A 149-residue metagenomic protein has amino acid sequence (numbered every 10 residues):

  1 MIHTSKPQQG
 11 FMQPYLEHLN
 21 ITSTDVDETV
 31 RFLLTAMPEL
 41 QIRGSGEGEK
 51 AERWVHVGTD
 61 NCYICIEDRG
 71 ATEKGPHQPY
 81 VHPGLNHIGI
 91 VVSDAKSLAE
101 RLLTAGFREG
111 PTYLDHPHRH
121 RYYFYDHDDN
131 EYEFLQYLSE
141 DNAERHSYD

Functional and structural regions predicted by a protein language model:
M1-M12, R43-S45, E100-D149: Vicinal oxygen chelate
Q13, N20-Y63: Core segments of cupin and vicinal oxygen chelate
Y15-T24, V55-G58, P76-R101, H120-Y125 (+1 more regions): Vicinal oxygen chelate
T29-F32, L98-L102: Hydrophobic side chains in well-ordered alpha-helices
Y63, A71-T72: Active-site/binding-pocket entry motifs
I64-E67, E133: Conserved beta-strand in the GNAT
T72-P76, E140-A143: A short local loop/turn or secondary-structure capping micro-motif enriched for an aromatic residue
